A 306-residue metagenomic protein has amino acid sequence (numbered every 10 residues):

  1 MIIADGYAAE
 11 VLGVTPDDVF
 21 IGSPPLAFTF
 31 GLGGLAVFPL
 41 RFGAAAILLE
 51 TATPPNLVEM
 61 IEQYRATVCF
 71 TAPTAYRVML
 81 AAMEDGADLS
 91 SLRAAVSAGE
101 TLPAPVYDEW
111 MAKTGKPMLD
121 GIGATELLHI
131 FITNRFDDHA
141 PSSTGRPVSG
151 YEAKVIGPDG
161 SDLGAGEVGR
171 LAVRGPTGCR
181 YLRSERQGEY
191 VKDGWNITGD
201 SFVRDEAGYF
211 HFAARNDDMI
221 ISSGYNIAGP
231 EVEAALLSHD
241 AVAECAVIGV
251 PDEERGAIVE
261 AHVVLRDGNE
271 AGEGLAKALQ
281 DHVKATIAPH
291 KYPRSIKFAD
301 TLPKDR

Functional and structural regions predicted by a protein language model:
I2-V19, L26-T67, A82: Conserved AMP-binding/adenylation subdomain of ANL enzymes
R41, A66-T71, L80-A140, E152: Gly/Ser/Thr-rich phosphate-binding loop
T53, A75-Y76, L102: Alpha-helix capping/helix-boundary segments
P55-V58, G86, E233-A234: Short hydrophobic/charged patches on amphipathic alpha-helices used for structural packing and interfaces
C69, G175, R180, S201-K291 (+1 more regions): AMP-binding/adenylate-forming catalytic core of the ANL superfamily
G99, G123, G145, D200 (+1 more regions): Active-site glycine-centered loops adjacent to acidic/histidine catalytic or metal-binding residues that shape
R146-G150, S161-D193, Y225-I227: Conserved ATP/PPi-binding loop(s) of AMP-dependent carboxylate-activating enzymes
K154-V173, E206-A207, E270-A276: Conserved beta-loop-beta connector loops within the AMP-binding
